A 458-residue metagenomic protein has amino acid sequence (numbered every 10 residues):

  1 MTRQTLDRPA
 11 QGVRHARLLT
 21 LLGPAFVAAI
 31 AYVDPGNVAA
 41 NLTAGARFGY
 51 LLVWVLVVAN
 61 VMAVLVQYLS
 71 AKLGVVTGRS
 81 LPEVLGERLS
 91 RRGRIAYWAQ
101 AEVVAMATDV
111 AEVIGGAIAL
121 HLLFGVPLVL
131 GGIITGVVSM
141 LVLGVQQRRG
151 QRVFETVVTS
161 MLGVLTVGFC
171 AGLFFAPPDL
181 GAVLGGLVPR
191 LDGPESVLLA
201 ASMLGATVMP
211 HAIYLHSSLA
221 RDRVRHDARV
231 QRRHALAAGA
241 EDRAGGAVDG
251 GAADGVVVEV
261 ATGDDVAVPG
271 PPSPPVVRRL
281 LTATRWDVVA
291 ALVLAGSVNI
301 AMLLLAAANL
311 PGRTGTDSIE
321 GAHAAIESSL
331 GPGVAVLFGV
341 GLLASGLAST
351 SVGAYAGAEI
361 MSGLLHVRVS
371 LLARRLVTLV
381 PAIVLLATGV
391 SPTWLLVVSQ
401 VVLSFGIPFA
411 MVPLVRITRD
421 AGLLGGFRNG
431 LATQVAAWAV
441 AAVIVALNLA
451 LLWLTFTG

Functional and structural regions predicted by a protein language model:
T2-D7, A40-G45, Y68-G93, V145-V153 (+5 more regions): Flexible loop linkers connecting adjacent transmembrane helices in multi-pass alpha-helical membrane transporters
A16, T43-Y68, P82, G86 (+2 more regions): Extracellular loop-to-transmembrane helix junctions
A28, V55-R88, A99-V103, V142 (+1 more regions): Juxtamembrane transmembrane-helix boundary signature
M62-A71, R92-E112, L120-Q146, G205-A206 (+1 more regions): Helix-loop-helix module between adjacent transmembrane segments
A63-V76, A220-A228, A235, D242-G246 (+4 more regions): Extracellular/periplasmic helix-exit of transmembrane alpha-helices
R91-R94, V129-G132, D242, A290 (+4 more regions): Loop-to-transmembrane helix boundary motifs in multi-pass membrane proteins
W98-E102, L123-V145, V164-G168, R368-V384 (+1 more regions): Transmembrane alpha-helical segments of multi-pass small-molecule transport proteins
L162-V188, V197-S218, L414-G422, L447-G458: Hydrophobic alpha-helical segments and their helix-loop junctions in multi-pass secondary transporters
